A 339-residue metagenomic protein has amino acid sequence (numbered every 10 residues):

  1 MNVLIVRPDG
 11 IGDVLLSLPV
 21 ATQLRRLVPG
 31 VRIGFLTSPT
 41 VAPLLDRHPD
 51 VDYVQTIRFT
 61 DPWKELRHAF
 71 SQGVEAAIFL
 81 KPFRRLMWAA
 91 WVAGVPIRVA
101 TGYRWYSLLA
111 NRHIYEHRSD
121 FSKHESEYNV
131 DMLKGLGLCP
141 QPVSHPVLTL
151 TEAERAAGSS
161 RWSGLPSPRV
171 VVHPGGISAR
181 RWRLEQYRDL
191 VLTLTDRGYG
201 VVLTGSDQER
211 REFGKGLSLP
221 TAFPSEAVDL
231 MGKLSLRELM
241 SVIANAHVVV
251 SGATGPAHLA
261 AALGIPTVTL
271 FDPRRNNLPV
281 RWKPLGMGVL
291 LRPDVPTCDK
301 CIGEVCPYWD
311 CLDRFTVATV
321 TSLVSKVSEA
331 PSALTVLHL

Functional and structural regions predicted by a protein language model:
M1-L339: Catalytic machinery of carbohydrate-active enzymes, primarily nucleotide-sugar-dependent glycosyltransferases
